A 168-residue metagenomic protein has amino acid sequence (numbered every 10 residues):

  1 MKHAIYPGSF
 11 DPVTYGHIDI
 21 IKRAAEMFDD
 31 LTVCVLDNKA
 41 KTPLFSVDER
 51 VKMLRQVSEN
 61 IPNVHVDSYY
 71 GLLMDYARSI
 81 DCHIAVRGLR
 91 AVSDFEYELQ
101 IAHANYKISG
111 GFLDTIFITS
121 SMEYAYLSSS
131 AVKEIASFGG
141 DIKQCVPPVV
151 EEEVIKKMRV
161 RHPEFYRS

Functional and structural regions predicted by a protein language model:
M1-S168: Nucleotidyltransferase catalytic core that binds NTPs
